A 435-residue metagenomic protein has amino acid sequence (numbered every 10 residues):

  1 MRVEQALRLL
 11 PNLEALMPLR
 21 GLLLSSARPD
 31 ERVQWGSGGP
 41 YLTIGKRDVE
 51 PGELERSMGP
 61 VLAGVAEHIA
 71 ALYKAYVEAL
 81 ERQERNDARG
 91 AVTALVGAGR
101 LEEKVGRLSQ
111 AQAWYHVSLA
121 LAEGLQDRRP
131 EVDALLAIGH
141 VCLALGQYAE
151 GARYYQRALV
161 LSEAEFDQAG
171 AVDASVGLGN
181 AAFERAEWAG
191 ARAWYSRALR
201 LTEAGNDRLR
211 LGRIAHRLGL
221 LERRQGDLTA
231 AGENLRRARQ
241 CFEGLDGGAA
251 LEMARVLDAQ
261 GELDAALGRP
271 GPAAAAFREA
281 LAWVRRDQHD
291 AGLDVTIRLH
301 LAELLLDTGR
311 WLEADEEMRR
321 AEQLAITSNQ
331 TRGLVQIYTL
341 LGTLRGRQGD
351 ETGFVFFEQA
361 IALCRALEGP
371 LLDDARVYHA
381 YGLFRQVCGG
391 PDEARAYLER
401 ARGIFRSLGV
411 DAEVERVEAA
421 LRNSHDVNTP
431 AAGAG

Functional and structural regions predicted by a protein language model:
M1-E131, L135-L136, A144-Q147, L159 (+3 more regions): Flexible inter-repeat linkers and adjacent short helices within tandem amphipathic alpha-helical repeat scaffolds
E67, N86, G106, G146 (+8 more regions): Residue-level detector of the short coil/turn that links helix A to helix B within each tetratricopeptide repeat
E78, A314-A321, E351-F357, D392 (+1 more regions): Alpha-helical repeat scaffolds
E81-D87, E123-D127, A144, L161-D167 (+6 more regions): Short coil/turn linkers that connect adjacent helices within long alpha-helical scaffolds, especially alpha-solenoid
A91-E102, W114, L121, E131-Y148 (+19 more regions): TPR/Sel1-like alpha-solenoid repeat signature
E358, P391-D411: TPR/TPR-like (Sel1-like) alpha-helical repeat modules
